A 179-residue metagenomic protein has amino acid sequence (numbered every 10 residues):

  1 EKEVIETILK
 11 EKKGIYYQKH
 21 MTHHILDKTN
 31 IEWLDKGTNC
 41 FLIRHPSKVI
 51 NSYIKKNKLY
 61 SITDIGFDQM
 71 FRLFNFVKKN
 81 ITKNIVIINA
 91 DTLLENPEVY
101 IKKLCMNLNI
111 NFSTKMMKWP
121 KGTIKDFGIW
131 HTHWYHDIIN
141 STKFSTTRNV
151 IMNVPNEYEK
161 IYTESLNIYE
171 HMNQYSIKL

Functional and structural regions predicted by a protein language model:
E1-I15: Active-site donor-binding segments of glycosyltransferases and PAPS-dependent sulfotransferases
K2-E6, F71-F74, I138-R148: Short, basic, helix/turn surface patches
E11-G14, L73-I85, E164, I168-M172: A structural motif corresponding to the C-terminal end of an alpha-helix and its immediate exit/capping segment
Q18-K115, I129-D137: PAPS-dependent sulfotransferase catalytic domain
N111-L179: PAPS-dependent sulfotransferases, especially Golgi type II membrane carbohydrate sulfotransferases
